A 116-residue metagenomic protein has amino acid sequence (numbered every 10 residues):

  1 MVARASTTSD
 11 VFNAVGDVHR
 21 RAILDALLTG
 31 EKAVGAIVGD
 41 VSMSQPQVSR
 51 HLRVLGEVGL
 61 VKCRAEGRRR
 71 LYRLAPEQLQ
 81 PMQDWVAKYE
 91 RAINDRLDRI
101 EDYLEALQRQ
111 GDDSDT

Functional and structural regions predicted by a protein language model:
M1-T7, A26-D40, Q45, V54-K62 (+1 more regions): C-terminal regulatory/oligomerization modules of transcriptional regulators
R4, V15-G16: Residue-level marker of regulatory loop/turn positions in helix-turn-helix DNA-binding domains and in histidine
S9, D17-R21, D25: Short alpha-helical elements of helix-turn-helix
D17, C63-A65: Conserved strand-loop elements at the edges of beta-sheets that form or border functional pockets
A65-L71: Short, Lys/Arg-rich nucleic-acid/phosphate-binding segment
Y72-P76: Short E/K-rich amphipathic alpha-helical oligomerization segments
